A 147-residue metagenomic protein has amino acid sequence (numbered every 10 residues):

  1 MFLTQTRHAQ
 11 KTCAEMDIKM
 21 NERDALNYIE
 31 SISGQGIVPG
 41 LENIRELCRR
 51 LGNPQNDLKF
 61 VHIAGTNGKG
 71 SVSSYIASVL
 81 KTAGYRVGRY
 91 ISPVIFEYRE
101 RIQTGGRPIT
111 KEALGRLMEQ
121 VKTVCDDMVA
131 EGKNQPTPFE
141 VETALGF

Functional and structural regions predicted by a protein language model:
M1-F2, R7: Intrinsic, low-complexity polybasic segments
F2, E15-N67, S71-R86, I95-E97: N-terminal leader/targeting and accessory segments in enzymes
H8, S73-I76, L114: Ubiquitous "structural anchor" signal
K19, L41, E46-C48, N53-N56 (+1 more regions): ATP-dependent carboxylate-amine ligase catalytic core
